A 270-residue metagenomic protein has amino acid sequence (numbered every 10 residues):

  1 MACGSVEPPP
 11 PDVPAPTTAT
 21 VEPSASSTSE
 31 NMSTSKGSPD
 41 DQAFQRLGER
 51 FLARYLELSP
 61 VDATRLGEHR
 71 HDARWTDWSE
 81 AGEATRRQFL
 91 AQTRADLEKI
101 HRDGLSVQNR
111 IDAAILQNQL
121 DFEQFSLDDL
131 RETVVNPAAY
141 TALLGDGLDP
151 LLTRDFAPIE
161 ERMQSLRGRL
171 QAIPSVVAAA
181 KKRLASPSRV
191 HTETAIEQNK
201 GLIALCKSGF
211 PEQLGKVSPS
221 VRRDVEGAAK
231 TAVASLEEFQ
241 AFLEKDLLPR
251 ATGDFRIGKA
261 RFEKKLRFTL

Functional and structural regions predicted by a protein language model:
G4-L270: N-terminal maturation segment of proteins
